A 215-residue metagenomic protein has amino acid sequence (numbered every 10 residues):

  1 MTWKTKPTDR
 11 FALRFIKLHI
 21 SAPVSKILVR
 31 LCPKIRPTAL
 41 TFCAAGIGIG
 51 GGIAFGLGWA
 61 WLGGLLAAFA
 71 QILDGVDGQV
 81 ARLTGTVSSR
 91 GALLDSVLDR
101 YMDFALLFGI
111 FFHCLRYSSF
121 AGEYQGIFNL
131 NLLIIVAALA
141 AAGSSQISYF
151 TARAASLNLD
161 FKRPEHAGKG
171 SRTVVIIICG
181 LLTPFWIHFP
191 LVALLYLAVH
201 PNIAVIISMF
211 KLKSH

Functional and structural regions predicted by a protein language model:
M1-L31, V97-H215: A feature for the membrane-embedded catalytic helix bundles of lipid/isoprenoid biosynthetic enzymes
L28-I35, G91-L93: Membrane interfacial helix-start motif at the N-side
L31-K34, G56, L83, L181: Alpha-helical structural context
P37-G46, A167-V174: Short hydrophobic alpha-helical membrane-embedded segments
A39-R90, L130-L139, I187-H200: Membrane-embedded alpha-helical segments that form the functional core of polytopic membrane enzymes, especially those
A67, G78, R82, A92 (+3 more regions): Internal, well-ordered alpha-helical scaffold/interface segments that support domain packing or protein-protein contacts
